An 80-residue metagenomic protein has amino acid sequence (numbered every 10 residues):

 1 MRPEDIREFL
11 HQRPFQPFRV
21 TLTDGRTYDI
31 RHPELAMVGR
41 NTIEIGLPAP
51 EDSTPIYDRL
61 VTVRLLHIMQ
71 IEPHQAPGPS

Functional and structural regions predicted by a protein language model:
M1-S80: Motif-centric detector for short Cys/His coordination patterns
